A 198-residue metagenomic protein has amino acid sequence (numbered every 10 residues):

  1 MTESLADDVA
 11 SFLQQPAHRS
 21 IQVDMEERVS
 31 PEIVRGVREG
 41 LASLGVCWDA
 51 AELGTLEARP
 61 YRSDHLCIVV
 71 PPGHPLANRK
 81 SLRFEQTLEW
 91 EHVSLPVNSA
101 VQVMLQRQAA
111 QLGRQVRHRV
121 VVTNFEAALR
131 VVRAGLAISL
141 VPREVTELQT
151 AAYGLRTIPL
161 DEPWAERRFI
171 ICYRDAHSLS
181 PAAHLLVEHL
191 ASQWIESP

Functional and structural regions predicted by a protein language model:
M1-R35, S178-P181: N-terminal winged-helix
L5-D7, L76-A77, F84, E91-L112 (+2 more regions): Secondary-structure junction motif
A17-C67, G73-L76, E85: Mid-protein regulatory/catalytic core that forms ligand/cofactor-binding pockets and protein-protein interaction
S20-D24, Q115-R119, R168-I170: Residues at or immediately flanking beta-strands
V29-A42, C47-W48, P96-R156: Hydrophobic hinge/microswitch elements
G54-H65, R79-K80, E126-A176: Beta-alpha-beta core module
P71-P75, R174-H177: Short loop segments at secondary-structure junctions
